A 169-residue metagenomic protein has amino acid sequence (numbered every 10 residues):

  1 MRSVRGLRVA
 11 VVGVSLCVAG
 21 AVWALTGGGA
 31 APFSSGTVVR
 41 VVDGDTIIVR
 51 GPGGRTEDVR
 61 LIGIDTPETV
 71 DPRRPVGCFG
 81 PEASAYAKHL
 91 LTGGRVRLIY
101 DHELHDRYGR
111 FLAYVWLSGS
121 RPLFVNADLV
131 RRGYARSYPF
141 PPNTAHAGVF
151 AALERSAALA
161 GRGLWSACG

Functional and structural regions predicted by a protein language model:
M1-G169: Small beta-barrel nucleic-acid-binding modules, primarily SNase/OB-fold domains and secondarily Tudor-like barrels
